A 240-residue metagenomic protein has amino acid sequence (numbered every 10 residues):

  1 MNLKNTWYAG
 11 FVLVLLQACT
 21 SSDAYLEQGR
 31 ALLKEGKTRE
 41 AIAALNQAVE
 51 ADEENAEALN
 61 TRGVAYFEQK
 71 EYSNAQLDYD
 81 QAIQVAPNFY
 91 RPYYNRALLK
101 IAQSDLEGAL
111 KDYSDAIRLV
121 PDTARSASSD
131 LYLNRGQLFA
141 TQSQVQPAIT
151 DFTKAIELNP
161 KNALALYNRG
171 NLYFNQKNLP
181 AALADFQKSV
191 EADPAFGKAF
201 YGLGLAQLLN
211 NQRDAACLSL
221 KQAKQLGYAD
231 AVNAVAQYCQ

Functional and structural regions predicted by a protein language model:
N2-W7, Q17-Q240: Alpha-helical tetratricopeptide repeat
F11-L13: Hydrophobic helical h-region of N-terminal Sec-dependent signal peptides in bacterial secretory/periplasmic proteins
